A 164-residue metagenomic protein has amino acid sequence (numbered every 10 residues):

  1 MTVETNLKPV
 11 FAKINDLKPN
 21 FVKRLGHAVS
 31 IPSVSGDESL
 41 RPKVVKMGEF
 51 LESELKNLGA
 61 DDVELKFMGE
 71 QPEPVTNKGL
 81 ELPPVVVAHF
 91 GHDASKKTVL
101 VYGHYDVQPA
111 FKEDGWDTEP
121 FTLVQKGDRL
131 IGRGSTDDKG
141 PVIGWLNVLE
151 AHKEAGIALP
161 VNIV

Functional and structural regions predicted by a protein language model:
T2-R133, E154-P160: Acidic/His- and Gly-rich active-site-bordering loop/insert found across diverse amide/peptide-bond hydrolases
G134, D138-V164: Acidic/histidine-rich catalytic neighborhood of metal-dependent amide-processing enzymes
